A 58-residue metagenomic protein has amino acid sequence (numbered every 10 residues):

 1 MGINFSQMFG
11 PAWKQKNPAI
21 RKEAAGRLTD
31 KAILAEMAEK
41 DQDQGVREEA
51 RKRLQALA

Functional and structural regions predicted by a protein language model:
M1-A58: Alpha-helical scaffold segments
